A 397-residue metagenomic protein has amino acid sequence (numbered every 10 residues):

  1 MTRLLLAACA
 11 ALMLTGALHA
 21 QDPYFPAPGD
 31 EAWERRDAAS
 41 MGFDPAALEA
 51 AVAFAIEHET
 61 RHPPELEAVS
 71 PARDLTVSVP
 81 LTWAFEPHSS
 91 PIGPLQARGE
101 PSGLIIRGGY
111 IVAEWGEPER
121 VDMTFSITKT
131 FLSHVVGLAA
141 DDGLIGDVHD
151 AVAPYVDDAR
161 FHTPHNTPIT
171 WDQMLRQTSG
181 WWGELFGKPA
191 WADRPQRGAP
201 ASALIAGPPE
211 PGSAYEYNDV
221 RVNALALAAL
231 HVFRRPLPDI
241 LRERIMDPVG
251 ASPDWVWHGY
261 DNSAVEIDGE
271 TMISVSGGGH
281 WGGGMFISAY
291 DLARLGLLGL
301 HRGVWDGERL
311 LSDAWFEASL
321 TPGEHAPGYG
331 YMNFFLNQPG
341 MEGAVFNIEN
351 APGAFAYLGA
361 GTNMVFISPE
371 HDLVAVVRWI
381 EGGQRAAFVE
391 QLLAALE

Functional and structural regions predicted by a protein language model:
A7-G16: Bacterial N-terminal signal peptides
L18-E117, D142-I145, H231, A395-E397: N-terminal leader/targeting segments and the immediately adjacent pre-domain N-terminus
E34, I56, P63-L95, T124 (+2 more regions): Active-site-proximal loop and beta-strand segments within enzyme catalytic domains
D44, G109, M123-V148, M174 (+3 more regions): Active-site SXXK
Y110-R120, G183-N262, G283: Catalytic-site signature segments of enzymes, centered on catalytic residues
T130, H134, R221-A228, G283-V304 (+1 more regions): Active-site-proximal alpha-helical segments within enzyme catalytic domains
D142-W181, F233-W281: Active-site helix/loop module of the DD-peptidase/beta-lactamase fold, centered on the serine-lysine SxxK catalytic
S263-G279, G283, T321-V374: Active-site Gly/Thr loop motif
